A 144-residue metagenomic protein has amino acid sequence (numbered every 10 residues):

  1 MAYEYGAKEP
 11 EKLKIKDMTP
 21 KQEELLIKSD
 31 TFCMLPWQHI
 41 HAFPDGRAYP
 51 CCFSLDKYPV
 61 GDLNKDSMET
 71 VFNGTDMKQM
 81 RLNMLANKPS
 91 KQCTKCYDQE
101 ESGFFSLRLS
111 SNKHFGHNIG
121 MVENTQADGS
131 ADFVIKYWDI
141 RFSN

Functional and structural regions predicted by a protein language model:
M1-T31, F53-F104: C-terminal accessory region of radical SAM enzymes
P20-E23, F115, S130: Short amphipathic alpha-helical segments that mediate assembly, nucleic-acid/protein binding, or membrane association
M34-P36: Short, small/polar residue-rich loop motifs at catalytic or cofactor-binding pockets
H39: Short hydrophobic/aromatic beta-strand element in the GNAT-like acyltransferase core that lines or flanks the acyl-donor
A42-F43: Short, acidic, Ser/Thr-enriched surface-loop or helix-capping motifs
R47-A48: Hydrophobic "anchor" residues
R81-K88, G120-S143: Short Fe-S-cluster ligation motifs
R108-G120: Short cysteine/histidine-rich metal-coordination sites, predominantly Zn2+-binding motifs
